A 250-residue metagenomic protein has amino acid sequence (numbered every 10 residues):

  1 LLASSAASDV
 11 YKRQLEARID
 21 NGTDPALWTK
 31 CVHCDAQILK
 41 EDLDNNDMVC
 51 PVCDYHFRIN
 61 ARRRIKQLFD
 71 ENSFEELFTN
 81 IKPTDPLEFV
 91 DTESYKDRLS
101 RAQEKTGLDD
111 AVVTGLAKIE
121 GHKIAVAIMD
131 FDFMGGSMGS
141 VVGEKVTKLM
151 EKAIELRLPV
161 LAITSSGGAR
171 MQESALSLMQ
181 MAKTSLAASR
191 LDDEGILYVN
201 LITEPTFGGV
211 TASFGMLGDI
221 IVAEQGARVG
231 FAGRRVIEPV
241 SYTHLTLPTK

Functional and structural regions predicted by a protein language model:
L1-A7, Y11, H244-K250: Single conserved hydrophobic/aromatic residue that forms the stacking wall/gate of nucleotide- or nucleobase-binding
K12-N21, T29-K30, F57-T114: An N-cap/entry alpha-helix motif that binds or orients negatively charged groups
W28, D47: Residues immediately within or flanking Cys/His clusters that coordinate Zn2+ in small zinc-binding modules
C31-C34, C50-C53: Short cysteine-rich clusters marking metal-coordination/redox-active sites
Q37, H56: Cys/His-rich metal-chelating microdomains
K40-E41, I59: Short, non-ligating residues that shape and space the ligands of small metal-coordination modules and catalytic
A111-D192, V199: Cleft-lining beta-strand/loop regions that shape enzyme active-site pockets
S166-L245: Conserved catalytic cores of soluble enzyme domains, especially glycine-rich substrate-binding beta-alpha loops
